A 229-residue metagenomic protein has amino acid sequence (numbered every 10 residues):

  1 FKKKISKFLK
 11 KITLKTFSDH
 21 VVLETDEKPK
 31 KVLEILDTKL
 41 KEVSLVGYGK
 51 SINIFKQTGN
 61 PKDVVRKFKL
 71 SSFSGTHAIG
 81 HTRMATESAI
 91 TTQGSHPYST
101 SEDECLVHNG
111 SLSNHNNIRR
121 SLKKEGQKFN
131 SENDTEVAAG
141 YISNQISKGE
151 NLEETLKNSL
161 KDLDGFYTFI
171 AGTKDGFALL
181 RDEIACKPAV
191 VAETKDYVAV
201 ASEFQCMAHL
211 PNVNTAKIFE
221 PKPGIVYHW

Functional and structural regions predicted by a protein language model:
F1-W229: Conserved short alpha-helical segments that host acidic/polar catalytic motifs at enzyme active sites
